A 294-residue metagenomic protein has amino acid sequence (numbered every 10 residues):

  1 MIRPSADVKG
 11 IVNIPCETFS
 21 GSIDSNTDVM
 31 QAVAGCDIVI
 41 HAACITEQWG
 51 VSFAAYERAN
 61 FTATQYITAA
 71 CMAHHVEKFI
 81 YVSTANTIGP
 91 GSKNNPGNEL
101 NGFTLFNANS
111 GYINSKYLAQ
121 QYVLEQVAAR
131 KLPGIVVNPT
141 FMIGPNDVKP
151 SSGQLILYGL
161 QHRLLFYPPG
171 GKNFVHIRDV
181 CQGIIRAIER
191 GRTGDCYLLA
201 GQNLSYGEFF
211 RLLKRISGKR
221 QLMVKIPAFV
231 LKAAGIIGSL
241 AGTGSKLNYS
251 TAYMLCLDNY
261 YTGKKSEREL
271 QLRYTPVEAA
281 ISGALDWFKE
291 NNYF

Functional and structural regions predicted by a protein language model:
S5-G10, C16-T62, A70: NAD(P)H-binding glycine-rich loop region in Rossmannoid oxidoreductase-like domains and their noncatalytic homologs
Q65-G111: Conserved Rossmann-fold NAD(P)-dependent oxidoreductase catalytic core, especially the SDR/UDP-sugar
T87-G89, G111, L132-Q154: Flexible, glycine-rich beta-alpha linker
L105-N107, L157-V175, D179: A conserved pocket-lining segment of Rossmann-fold NAD(P)-dependent short-chain dehydrogenase/reductase
N107-I135: Active-site Tyr-X1-5-Lys
L118, P150-S151, P168-E189, D195: Substrate-positioning beta->alpha
G183-K246, G263, R268, P276-F294: Mid/C-terminal beta-alpha module of Rossmann-like enzyme folds, strongest in SDR-family dehydrogenases/epimerases
